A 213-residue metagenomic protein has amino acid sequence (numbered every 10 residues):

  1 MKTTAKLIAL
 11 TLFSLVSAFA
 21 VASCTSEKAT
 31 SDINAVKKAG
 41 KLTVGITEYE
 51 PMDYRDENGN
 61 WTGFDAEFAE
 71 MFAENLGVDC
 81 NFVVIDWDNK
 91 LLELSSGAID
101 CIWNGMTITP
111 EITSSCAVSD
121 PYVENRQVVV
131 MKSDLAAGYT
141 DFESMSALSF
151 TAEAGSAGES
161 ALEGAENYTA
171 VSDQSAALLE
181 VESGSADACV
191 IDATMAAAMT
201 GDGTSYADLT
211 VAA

Functional and structural regions predicted by a protein language model:
F19-S23: C-terminal motif of bacterial Sec signal peptides marking the signal peptidase cleavage site
A29-G105: Extracytoplasmic small-molecule ligand-binding "clamshell" domains of the periplasmic binding protein/Venus flytrap
A35, M131-S149: Flexible hinge/capping segments at coil-to-helix
L42-I46, F142-G155: Short loop->beta-strand "edge-of-pocket" segments that line small-molecule binding or catalytic clefts across diverse
L42-T43, G77-D79, S96-N104, L148 (+2 more regions): Alpha-to-beta junction loops
N81-L92, A137, G155, T169-S185: Short helix-initiation/N-cap motifs at beta->coil->alpha
N89, M106-S114, D187-A213: A ligand-binding cleft/hinge motif common to bilobed small-molecule-binding domains
C116-V130, M145-S146, A212-A213: Short Pro/Gly-enriched coil loops immediately N-terminal to beta-strands
